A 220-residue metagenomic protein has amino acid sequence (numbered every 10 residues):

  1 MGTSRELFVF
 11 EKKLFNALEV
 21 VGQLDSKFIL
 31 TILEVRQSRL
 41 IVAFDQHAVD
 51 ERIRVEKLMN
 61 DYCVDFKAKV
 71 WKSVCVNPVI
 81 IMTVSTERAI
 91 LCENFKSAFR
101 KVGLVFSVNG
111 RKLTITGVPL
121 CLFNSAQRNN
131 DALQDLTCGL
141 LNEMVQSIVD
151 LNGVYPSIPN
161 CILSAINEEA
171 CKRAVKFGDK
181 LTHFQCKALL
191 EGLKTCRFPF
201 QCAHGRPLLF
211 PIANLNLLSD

Functional and structural regions predicted by a protein language model:
M1-D220: Long, charged low-complexity intrinsically disordered regions
